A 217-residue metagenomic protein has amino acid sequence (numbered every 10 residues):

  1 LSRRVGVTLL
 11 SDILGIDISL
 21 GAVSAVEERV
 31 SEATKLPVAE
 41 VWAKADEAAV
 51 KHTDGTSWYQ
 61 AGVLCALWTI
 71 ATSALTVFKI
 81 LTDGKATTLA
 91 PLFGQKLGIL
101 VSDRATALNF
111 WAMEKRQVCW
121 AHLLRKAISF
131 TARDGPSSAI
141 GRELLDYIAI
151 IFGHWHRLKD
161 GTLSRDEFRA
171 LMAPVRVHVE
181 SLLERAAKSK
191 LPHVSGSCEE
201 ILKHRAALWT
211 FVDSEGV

Functional and structural regions predicted by a protein language model:
L1-V217: Catalytic center-proximal scaffold of phosphoryl-transfer enzymes
